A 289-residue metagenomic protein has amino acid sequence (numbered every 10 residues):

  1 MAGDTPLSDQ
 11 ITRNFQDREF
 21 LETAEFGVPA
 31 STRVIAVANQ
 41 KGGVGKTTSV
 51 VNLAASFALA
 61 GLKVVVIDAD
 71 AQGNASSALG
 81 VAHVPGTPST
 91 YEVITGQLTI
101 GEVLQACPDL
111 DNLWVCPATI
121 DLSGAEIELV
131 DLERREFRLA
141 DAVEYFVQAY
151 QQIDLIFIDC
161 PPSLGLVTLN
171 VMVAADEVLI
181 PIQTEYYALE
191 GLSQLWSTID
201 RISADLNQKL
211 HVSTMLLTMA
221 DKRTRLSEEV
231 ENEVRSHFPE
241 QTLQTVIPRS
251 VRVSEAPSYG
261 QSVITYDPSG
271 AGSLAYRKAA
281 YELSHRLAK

Functional and structural regions predicted by a protein language model:
M1-K289: P-loop NTP-binding core
